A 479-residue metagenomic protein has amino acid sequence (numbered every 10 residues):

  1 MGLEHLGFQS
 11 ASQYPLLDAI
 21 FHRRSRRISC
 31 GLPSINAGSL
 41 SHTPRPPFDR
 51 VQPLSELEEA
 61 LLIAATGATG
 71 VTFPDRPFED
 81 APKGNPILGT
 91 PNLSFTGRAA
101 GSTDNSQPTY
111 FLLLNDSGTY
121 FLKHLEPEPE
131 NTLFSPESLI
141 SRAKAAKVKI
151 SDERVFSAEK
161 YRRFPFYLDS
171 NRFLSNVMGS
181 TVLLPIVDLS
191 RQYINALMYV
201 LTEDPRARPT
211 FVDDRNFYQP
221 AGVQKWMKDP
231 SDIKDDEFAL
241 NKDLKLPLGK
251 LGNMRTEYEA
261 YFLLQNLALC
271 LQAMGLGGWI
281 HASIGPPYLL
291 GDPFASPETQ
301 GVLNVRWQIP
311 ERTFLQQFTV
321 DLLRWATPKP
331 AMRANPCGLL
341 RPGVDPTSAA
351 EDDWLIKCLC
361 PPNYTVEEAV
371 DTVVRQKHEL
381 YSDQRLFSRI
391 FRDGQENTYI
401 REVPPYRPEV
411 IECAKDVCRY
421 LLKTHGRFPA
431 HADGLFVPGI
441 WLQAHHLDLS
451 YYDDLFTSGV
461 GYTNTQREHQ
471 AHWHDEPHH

Functional and structural regions predicted by a protein language model:
M1-H479: Acidic, surface-exposed loops and disordered segments
